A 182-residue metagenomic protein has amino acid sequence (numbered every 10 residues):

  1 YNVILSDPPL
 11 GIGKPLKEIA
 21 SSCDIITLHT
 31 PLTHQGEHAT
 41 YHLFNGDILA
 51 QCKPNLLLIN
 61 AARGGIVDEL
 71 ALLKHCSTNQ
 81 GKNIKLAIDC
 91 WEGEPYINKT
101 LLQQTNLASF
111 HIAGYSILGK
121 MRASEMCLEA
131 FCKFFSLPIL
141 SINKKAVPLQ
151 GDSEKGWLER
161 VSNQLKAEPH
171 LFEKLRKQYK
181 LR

Functional and structural regions predicted by a protein language model:
Y1: Short phosphate-binding/catalytic loops that engage adenosine nucleotides
I4: Conserved beta-strand positions in the Rossmann-like core of class I SAM-dependent methyltransferases
P8-K99: Rossmann-like adenosine-cofactor binding region
N55, A62-R182: Rossmann-like dinucleotide-binding domain for NAD(H)/NADP(H)
